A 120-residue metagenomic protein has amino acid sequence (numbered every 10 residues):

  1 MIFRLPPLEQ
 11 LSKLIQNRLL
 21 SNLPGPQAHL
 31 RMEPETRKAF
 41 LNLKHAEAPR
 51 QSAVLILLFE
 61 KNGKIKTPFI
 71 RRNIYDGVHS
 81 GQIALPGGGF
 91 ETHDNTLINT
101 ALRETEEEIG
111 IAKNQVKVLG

Functional and structural regions predicted by a protein language model:
M1-A84, G89-G120: N-terminal leader/linker segments that precede catalytic domains of diphosphate-processing enzymes
